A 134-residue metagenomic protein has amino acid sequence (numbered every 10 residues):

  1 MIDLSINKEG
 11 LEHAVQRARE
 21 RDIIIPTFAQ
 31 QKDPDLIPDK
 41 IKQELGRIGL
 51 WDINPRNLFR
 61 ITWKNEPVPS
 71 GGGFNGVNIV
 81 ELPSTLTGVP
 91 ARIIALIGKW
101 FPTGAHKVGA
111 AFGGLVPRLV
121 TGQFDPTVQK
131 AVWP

Functional and structural regions predicted by a protein language model:
M1-P134: PLP-dependent amino-acid enzyme catalytic core
